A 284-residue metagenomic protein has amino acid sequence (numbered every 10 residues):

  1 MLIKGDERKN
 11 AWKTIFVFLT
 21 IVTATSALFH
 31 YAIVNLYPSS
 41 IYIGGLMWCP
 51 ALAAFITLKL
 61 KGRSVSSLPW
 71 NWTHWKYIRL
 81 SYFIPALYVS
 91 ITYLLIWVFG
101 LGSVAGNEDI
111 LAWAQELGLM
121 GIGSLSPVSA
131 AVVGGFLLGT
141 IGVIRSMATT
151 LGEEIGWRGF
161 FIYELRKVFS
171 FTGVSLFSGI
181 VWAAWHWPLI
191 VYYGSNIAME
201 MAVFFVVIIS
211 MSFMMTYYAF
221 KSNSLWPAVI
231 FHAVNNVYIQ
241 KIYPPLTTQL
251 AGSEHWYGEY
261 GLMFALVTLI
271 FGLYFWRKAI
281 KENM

Functional and structural regions predicted by a protein language model:
L2-G5, G45-L119, F220, L273-M284: Membrane-helix interface linkers and caps
T14-A27, C49-P50, L80-V89, V181: Alpha-helical transmembrane segments
F29-I43: Short, hydrophobic transmembrane alpha-helix segments
M120-S146, G258-A265: Hydrophobic alpha-helical transmembrane segments
L151-G179, F220-S224: Membrane-interface helix/loop boundary segments of multi-pass membrane proteins
L176-M199: Membrane-helix boundary elements
A198-H255: Functionally important transmembrane alpha-helices
A233-M284: C-terminal membrane module of polytopic membrane proteins
